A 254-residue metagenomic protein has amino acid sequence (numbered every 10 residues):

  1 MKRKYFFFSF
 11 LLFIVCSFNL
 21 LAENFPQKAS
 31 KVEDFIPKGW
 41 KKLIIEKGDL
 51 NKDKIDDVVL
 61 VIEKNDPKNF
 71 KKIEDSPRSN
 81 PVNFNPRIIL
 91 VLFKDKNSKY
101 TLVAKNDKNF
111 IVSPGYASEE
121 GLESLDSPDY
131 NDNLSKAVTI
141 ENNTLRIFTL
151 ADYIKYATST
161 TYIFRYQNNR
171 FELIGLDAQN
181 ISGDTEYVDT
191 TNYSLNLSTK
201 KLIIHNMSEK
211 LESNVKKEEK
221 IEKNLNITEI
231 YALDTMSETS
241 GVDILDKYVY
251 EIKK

Functional and structural regions predicted by a protein language model:
M1-Y5: Positively charged n-region of N-terminal signal peptides that target proteins for export
F8-N19: Bacterial N-terminal signal peptides
A22-K38, N97-S127, E238-G241, Y248: Blade-edge motifs of beta-propeller repeat domains
F25-Q27, N69-D107, I163-Y166: Beta-propeller blade repeat segments, especially FG-GAP/WD-type strand-to-loop junctions in 6- to 7-bladed propeller
S30-D57: N-terminal targeting signals for Sec/Tat export/insertion, comprising classic cleavable signal peptides
L50-E63, V138-T149: Acidic/hydrophobic-patterned starts of short beta strands in beta-sheet-rich repeat architectures
N65-P67, Y153-I154: Short glycine/acidic-enriched loop and turn motifs that connect beta-strands
G121-K254: Acidic, small-residue rich beta-repeat scaffolds with periodic aromatic anchors
